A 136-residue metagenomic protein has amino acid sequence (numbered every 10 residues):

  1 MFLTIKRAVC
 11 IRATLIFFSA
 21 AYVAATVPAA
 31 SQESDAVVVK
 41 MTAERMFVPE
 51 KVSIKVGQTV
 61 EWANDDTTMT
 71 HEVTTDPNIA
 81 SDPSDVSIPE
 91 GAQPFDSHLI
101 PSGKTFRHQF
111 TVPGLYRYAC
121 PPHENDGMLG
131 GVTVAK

Functional and structural regions predicted by a protein language model:
F2, V27-K136: Extracytoplasmic copper-binding redox domains, predominantly the cupredoxin/blue-copper superfamily
F2-L15: Bacterial N-terminal signal peptides that target proteins for export
K6, A21-Y22, G114: Prokaryotic Sec-type signal peptides and long signal-anchor helices with extended Leu/Ile/Val-rich h-regions
R7, S19, P83-S84: Generic low-complexity, intrinsically disordered sequence content enriched in small uncharged/hydrophobic residues
R12-A24: Bacterial N-terminal signal peptides
